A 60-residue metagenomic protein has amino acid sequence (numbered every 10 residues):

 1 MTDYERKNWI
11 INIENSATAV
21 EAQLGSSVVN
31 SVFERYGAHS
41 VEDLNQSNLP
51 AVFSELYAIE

Functional and structural regions predicted by a protein language model:
M1-E60: Interfaces that engage single-stranded nucleic acids at replication/repair/recombination sites
